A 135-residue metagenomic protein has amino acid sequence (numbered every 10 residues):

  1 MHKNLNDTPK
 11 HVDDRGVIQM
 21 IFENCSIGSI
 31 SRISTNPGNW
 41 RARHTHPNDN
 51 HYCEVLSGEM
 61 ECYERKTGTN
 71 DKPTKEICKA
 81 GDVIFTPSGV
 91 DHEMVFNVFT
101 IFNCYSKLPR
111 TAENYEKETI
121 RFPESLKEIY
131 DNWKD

Functional and structural regions predicted by a protein language model:
M1-S29, A42, N132: A short, N-terminal "cap"/entry segment at the start of jelly-roll beta-barrel domains of the cupin/DSBH fold
K3-T8, V95-D135: Double-stranded beta-helix
S31-N48: Conserved short histidine dyad/triad with adjacent acidic residue
N36-G38, A80-G81, P87-G89, F99: Tight coil/turn sites that cap or link beta-strands
R43, C62-Y63, T86, D91-N97 (+1 more regions): Short beta-strand His + acidic residue motifs that chelate non-heme Fe in jelly-roll/DSBH and cupin folds
N48, D82, V90, V98 (+1 more regions): A generic "binding-loop/recognition-motif" signal
N48-K66: Glycine- and acidic-residue-biased ligand/ion/polar-headgroup-sensing regions
K66-S88: Short acidic-glycine-tyrosine-enriched beta hairpin
